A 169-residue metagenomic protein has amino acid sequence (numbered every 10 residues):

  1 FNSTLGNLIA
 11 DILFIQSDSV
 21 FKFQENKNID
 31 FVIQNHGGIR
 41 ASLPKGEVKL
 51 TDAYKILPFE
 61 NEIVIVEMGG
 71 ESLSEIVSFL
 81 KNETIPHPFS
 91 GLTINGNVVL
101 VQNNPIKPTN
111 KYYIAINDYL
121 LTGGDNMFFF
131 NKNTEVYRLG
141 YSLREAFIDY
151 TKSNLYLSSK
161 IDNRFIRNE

Functional and structural regions predicted by a protein language model:
N2-T4: Mature, extracytoplasmic segments of signal peptide-bearing proteins
N7-E169: Feature captures C-terminal
